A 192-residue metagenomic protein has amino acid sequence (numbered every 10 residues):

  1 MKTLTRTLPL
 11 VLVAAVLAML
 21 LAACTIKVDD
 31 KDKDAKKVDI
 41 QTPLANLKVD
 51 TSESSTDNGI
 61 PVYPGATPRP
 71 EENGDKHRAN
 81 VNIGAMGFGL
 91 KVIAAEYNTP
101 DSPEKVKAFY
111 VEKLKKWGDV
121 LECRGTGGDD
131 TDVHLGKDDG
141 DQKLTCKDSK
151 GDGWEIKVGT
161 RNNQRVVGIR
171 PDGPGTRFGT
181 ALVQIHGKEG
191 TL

Functional and structural regions predicted by a protein language model:
L4-T7, L17, C24-L192: An acidic-aromatic pocket/loop used at catalytic or ligand-binding sites
L12-A18: Classic N-terminal secretory signal peptides
